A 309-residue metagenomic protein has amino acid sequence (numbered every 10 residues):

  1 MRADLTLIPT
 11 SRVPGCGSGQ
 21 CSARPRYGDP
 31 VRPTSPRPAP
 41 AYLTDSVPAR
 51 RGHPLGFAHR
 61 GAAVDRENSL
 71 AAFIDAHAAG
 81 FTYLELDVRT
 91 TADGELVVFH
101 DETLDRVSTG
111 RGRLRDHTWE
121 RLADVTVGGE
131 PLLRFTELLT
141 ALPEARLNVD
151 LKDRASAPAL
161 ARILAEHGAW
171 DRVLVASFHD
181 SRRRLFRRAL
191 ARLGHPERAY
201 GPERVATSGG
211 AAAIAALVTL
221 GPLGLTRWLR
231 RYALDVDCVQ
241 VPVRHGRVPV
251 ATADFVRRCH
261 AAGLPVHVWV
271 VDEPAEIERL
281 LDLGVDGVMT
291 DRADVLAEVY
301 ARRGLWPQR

Functional and structural regions predicted by a protein language model:
M1-V13: Extreme N-terminal basic, low-complexity initiation segments that serve as generic localization/processing leaders
G15-G17, C21-R309: Phosphate-group recognition and catalysis centered on beta-loop-alpha active-site segments
